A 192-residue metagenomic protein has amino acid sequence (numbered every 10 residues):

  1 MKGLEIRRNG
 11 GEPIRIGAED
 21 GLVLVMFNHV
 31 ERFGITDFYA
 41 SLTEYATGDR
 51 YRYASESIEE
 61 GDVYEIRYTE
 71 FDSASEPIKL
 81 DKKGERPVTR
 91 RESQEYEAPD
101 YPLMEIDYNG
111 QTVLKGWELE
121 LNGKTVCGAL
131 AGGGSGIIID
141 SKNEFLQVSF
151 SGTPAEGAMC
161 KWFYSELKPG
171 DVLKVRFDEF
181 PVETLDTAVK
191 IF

Functional and structural regions predicted by a protein language model:
M1-G3, V63, L103, L114-G116 (+2 more regions): Exposed beta-strand and adjacent loop surfaces of beta-rich binding modules that mediate intermolecular recognition
M1-I16, N109, L119-G123: Short, extreme N-terminal segment that most often corresponds to the first beta-strand
K2, D20-V23: Extended boundary segments
E12-G21, N28, V113-G116, K124-G134 (+1 more regions): Short amphipathic beta-strand/extended segments with alternating polar/hydrophobic composition
F27-P77, A129-K174, P181: Acidic, low-complexity, intrinsically disordered interaction modules
A40, A98-P99, L103-E118, C160 (+1 more regions): Short glycine-rich, low-complexity/disordered patches
Y64, L185-I191: Surface-exposed interaction regions enriched in Ser/Thr/Asp/Glu that occur as long low-complexity tracts or repetitive
K79-G110: Surface-exposed beta-loop interaction hotspot
